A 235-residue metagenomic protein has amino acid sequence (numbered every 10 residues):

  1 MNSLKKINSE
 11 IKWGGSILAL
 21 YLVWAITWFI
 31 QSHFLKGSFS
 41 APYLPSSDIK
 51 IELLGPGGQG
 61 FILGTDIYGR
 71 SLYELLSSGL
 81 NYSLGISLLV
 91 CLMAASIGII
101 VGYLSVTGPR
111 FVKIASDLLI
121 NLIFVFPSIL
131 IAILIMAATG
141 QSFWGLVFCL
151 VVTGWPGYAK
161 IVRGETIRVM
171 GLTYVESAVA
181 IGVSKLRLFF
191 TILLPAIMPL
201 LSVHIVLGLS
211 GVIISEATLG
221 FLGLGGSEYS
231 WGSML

Functional and structural regions predicted by a protein language model:
M1-V106, R110, I114, I129: Gly/Trp-centered helix-boundary motif
A19, S77, L89-M93, L119 (+4 more regions): Hydrophobic residues within alpha-helical transmembrane segments of multi-pass solute transporters/permease subunits
I62, D66, I97, V106 (+2 more regions): Generic hydrophobic transmembrane alpha-helix motif, especially the helices
T65-R70, G108, S177-R187, T191-A196: Short helix-to-coil transition segments within interhelical loops that connect adjacent transmembrane helices
Y73-G85, K113-F124, G140, M198 (+2 more regions): Alpha-helical membrane-interface segments at transmembrane helix boundaries
N81-I97, L186-E216: Transmembrane alpha-helices
M136-A138, T166, I214-L235: Glycine-rich helix-loop "coupling/hinge" segments at transmembrane-helix boundaries in multipass transporters
R163-V179, K185: Membrane-helix/interface signature in polytopic inner-membrane proteins
